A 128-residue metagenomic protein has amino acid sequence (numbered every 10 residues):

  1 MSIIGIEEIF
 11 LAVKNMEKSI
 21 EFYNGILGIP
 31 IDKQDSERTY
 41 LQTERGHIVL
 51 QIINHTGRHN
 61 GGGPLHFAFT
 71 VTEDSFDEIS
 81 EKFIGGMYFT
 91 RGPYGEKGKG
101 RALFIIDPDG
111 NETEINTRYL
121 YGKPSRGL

Functional and structural regions predicted by a protein language model:
M1-E17, F67, Y121-L128: N-terminal beta-strand motif that seeds the catalytic metal site of vicinal oxygen chelate
S2-G5, N60-P64, E96-K97: Short glycine-enriched loop/turn motifs at secondary-structure junctions
E8-F10, Y40, H66-A68, A102-F104: Short aromatic/hydrophobic contact patches that present stacked aromatics for nucleic-acid/ligand binding
N15-P30: Amphipathic alpha-helical segments
M16, A68-E112: Vicinal oxygen chelate
P30-G63, E112-R118: Conserved short beta-strand elements that form part of the metal-binding/catalytic scaffold of enzyme active sites
G98, Y119-G122: A short acidic/small-residue loop/turn micro-motif
